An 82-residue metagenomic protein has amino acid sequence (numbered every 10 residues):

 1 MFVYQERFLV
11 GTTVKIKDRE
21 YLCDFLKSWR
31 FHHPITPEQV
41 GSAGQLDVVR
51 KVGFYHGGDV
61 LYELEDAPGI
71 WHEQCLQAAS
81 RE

Functional and structural regions predicted by a protein language model:
F2-E82: Basic/aromatic-rich interaction segments and small domains that mediate binding to polyanionic partners
